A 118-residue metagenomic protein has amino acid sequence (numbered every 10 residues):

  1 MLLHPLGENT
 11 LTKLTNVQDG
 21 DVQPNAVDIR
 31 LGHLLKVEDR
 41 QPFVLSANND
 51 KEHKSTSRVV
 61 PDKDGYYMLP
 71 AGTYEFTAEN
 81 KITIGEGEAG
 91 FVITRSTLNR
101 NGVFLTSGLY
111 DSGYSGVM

Functional and structural regions predicted by a protein language model:
M1-M118: DUTPase catalytic domain/fold
